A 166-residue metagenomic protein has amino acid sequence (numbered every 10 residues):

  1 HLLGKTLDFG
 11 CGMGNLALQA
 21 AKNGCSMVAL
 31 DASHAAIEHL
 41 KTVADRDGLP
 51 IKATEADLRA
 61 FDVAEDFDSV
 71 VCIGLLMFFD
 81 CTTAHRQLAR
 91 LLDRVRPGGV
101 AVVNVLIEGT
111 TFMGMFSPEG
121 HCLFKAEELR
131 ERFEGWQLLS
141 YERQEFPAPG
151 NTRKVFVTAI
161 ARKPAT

Functional and structural regions predicted by a protein language model:
H1-T6, G12-E65, F79-R86, R90 (+1 more regions): Class I (Rossmann-like) S-adenosyl-L-methionine-dependent methyltransferase catalytic domain, capturing the SAM-binding
V71: A conserved beta-strand element that flanks and buttresses the S-adenosyl-L-methionine
G74-L75: Short catalytic micro-motifs in class I SAM-dependent methyltransferases
D93: Alpha-helical segments that scaffold the active site and NAD(P)H-binding pocket of short-chain dehydrogenase/reductase
